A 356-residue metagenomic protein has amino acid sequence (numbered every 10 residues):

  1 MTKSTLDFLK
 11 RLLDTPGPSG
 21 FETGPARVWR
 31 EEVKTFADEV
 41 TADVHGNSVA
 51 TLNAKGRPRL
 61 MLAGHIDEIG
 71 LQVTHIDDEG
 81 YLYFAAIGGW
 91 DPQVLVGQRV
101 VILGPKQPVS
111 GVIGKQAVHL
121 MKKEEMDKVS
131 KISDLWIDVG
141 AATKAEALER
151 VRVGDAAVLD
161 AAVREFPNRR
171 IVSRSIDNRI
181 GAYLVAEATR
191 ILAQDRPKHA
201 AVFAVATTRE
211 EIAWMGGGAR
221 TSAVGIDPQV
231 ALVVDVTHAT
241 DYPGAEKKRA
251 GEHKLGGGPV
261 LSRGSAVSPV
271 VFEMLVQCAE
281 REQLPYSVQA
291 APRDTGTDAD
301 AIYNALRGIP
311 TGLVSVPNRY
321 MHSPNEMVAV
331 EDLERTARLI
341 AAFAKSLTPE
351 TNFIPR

Functional and structural regions predicted by a protein language model:
M1-R356: N-terminal hydrophobic/helix-forming segments and targeting peptides
